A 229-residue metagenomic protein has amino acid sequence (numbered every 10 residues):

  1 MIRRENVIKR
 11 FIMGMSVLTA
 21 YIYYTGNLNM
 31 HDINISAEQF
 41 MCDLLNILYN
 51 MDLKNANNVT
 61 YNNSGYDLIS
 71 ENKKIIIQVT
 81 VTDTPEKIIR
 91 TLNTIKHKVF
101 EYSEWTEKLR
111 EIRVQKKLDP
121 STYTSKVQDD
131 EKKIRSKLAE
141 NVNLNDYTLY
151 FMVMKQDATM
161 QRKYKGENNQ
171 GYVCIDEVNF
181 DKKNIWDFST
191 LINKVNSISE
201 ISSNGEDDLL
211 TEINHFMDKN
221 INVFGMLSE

Functional and structural regions predicted by a protein language model:
M1-F11, T82-E229: Acidic metal-coordinating catalytic centers involved in nucleic-acid phosphodiester chemistry
I2-N57: Acidic-basic catalytic patches of nuclease active cores, encompassing PD-(D/E)XK and other metal-cofactor nuclease
Y24, L28, M51, E71 (+3 more regions): A near-ubiquitous, low-amplitude feature marking generic local secondary-structure context
I35-W105, D119-D130: Catalytic centers of nucleases
